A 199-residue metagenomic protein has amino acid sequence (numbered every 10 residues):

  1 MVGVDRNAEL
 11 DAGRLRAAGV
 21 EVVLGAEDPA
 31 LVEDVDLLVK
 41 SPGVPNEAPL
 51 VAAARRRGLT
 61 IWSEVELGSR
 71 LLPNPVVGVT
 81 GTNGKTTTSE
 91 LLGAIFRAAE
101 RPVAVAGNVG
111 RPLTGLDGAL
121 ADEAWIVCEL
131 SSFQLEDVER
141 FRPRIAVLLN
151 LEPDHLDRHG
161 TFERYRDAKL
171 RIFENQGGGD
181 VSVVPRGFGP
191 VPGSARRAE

Functional and structural regions predicted by a protein language model:
M1-V2, V103: Short beta-strand element of Class I
V2-R14: NAD(P)-binding Rossmann-fold cofactor-contacting core
D5, G25-E27, V65: Short beta->alpha connector loops at strand-helix junctions that form conserved, small/polar/Pro-enriched
D11-A18, G115-A119: Active-site-proximal loop->helix
R16-L31: Glycine-rich, highly charged phosphate/nucleotide-binding loops
A30-E33, P42-A198: Phosphate-binding loop of NTP-binding sites
